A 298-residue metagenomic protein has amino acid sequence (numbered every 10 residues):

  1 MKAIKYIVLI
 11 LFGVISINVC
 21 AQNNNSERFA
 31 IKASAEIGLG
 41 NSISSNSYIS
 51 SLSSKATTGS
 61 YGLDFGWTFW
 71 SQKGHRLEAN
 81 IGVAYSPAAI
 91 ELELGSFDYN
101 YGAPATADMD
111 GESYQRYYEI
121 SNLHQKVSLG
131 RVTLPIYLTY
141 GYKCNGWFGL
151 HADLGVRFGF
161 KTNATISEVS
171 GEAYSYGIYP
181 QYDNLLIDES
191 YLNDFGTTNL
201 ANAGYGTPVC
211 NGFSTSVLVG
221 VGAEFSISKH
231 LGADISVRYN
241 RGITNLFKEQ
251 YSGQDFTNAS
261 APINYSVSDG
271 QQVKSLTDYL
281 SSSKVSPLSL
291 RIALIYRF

Functional and structural regions predicted by a protein language model:
M1-R28: Cleavable N-terminal export/targeting peptides
I17, S128-T139: Short, proline-centered helix/strand-breaking motifs
Q22-W70, C210, K284-R291, I295-F298: Short glycine/proline- and aromatic-enriched beta-strand/turn motifs that initiate or cap beta-hairpins
N25-A33, K73-A79, G130-V132, G146-A152 (+3 more regions): Outer-envelope beta-barrel architecture signal
A33-I37, Y61-F69, V83-Y85, L134-Y140 (+4 more regions): Residues on the lipid-exposed face of transmembrane beta-strands in outer-membrane beta-barrel proteins
G40-A56, A88-G130, K161-S214, L246-S289: Extracellular/periplasm-exposed beta-strand and loop segments of Gram-negative cell-envelope proteins, dominated by
Y117-S121, L134-I136, Y142: Short acidic (Asp/Glu) patches
T215, G222-E224, L231-S252: Extended, basic/helix-rich recognition subdomains
